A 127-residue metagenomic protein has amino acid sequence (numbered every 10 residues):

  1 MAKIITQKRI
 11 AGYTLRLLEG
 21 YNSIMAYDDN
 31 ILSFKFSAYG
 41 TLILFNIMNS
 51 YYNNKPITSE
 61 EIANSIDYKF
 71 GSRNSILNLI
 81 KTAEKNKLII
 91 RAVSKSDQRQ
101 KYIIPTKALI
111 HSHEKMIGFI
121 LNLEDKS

Functional and structural regions predicted by a protein language model:
M1-L18: N-terminal leader/capping segments at the start of a protein or of a new domain
L17-N46: Short alpha-helical segments that sit at the start of domains
I47-Y51: Short helix-to-turn junction characteristic of helix-turn-helix DNA-binding domains, especially the helix
N53-I66: Short acidic, hydrophobic short linear motifs in intrinsically disordered regions
F70-K85: Short amphipathic alpha-helical interaction segments
E84-S94: A short, conserved structural fragment
S94-I117: Short, cationic-aromatic polyanion-contact patches
E114-S127: Amphipathic alpha-helical dimerization/coiled-coil segments that flank or bridge DNA-binding/regulatory modules
